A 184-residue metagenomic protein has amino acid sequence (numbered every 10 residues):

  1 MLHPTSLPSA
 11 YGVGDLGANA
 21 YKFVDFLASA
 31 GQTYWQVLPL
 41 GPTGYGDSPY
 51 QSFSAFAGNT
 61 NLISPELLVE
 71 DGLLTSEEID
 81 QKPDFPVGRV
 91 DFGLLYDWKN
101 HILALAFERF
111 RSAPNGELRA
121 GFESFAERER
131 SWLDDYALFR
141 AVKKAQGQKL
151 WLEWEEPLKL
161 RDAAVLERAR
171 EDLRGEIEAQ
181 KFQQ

Functional and structural regions predicted by a protein language model:
M1-Q184: Acidic/aromatic-lined carbohydrate-recognition and catalytic surfaces of CAZymes acting on diverse glycans
